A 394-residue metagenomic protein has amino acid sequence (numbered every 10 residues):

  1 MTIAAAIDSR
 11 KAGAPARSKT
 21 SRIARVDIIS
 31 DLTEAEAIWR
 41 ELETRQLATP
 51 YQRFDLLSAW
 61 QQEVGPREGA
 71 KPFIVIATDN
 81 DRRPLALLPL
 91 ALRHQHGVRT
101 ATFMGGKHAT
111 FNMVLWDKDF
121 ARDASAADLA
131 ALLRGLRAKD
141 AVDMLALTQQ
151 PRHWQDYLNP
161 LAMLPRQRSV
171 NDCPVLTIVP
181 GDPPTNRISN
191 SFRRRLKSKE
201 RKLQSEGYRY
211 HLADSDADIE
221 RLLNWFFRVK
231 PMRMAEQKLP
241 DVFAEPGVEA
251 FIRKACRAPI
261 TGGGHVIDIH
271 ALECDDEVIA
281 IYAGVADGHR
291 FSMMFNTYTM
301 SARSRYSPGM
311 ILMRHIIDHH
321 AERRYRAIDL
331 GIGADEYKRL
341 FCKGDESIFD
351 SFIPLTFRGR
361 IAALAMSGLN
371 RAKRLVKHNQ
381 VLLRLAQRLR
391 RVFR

Functional and structural regions predicted by a protein language model:
T2-R25, L32, P151-T185, R323-R388 (+1 more regions): Active-site/acyl-donor-binding loops of N-acyltransferases
A24-D81, L85-A101, Q150-V170, N186-S304: A conserved beta-strand-loop-helix scaffold within acyl/acetyltransferase catalytic domains
G105-W116, Q167-T177, E206-R209, E346-F349: Acyl/amide activation-and-transfer machinery of modular secondary-metabolite enzymes
G106-A141: A gly/proline- and charged-residue-enriched helix-loop-helix capping module
K118-D123, D182-S189: Short, polar/flexible loop-turn hinges at active-site or ligand-entry regions and domain interfaces
F120-A121, A130, F243-A363: Aromatic (often tryptophan-rich) hydrophobic motifs at membrane interfaces
L133-Q155: ATP-hydrolysis module of ASCE/P-loop NTPase motor domains, specifically the Walker B Asp-Glu catalytic pair
D140-A141, K230, R324: Residues at helix C-cap/C′ positions in short coil/turn segments immediately following an alpha-helix
